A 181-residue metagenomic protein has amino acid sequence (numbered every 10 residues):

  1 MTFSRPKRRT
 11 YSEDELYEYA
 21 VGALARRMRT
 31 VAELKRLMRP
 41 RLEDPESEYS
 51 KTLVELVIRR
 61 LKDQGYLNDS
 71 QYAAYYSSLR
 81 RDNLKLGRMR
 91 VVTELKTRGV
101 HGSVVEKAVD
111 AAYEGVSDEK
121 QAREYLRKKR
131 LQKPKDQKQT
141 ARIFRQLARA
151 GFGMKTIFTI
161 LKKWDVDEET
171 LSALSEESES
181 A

Functional and structural regions predicted by a protein language model:
M1-A181: An alpha-helical, amphipathic repeat domain used for nucleic-acid recognition, typified by the mTERF helical solenoid
